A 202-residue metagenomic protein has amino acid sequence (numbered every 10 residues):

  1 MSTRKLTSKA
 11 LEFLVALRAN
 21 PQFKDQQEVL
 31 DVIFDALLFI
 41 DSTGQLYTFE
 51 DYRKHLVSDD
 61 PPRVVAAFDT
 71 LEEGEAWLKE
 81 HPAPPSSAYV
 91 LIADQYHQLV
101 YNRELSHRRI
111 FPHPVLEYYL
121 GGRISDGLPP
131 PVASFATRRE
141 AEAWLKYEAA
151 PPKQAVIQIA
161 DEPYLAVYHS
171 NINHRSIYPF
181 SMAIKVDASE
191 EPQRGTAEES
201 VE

Functional and structural regions predicted by a protein language model:
S2-E12: Short amphipathic alpha-helical heptad-repeat segments
S2-T3, Q22-D60: Amphipathic alpha-helical packing elements
S8, L37-T43, F49, H55 (+3 more regions): N-terminal non-globular leader segments, chiefly Sec-dependent signal peptides
L14-L17: Repeat-mediated protein-protein interaction surfaces in helical alpha-solenoids
D60-P62, F111: Alpha-helix boundary/interfacial micro-motifs
P62-D69: A short, exposed loop/beta-hairpin motif centered on an aromatic-Gly-Thr core
A76-V201: N-terminal accessory interaction module
